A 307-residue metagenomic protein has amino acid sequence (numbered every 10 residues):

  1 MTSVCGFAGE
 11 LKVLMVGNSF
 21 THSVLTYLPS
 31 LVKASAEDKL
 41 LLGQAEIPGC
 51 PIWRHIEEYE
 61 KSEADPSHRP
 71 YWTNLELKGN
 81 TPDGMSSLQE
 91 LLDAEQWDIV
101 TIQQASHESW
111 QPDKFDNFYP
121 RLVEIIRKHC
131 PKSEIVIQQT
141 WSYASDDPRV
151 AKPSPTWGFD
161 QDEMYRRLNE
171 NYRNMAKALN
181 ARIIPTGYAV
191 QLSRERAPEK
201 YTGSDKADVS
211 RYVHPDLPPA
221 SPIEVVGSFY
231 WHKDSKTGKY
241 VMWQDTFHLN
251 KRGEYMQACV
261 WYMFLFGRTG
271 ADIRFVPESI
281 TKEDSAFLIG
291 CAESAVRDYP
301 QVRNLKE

Functional and structural regions predicted by a protein language model:
G6-E10: Boundary at the C-terminal end of the N-terminal hydrophobic targeting segment
K12-L14, H22-R121, I125, A144: Conserved SGNH/GDSL esterase-like catalytic core that processes O-acyl groups on lipids and polysaccharides
L14-V16, Q138: Short hydrophobic segments within beta-strands
H22-T26, K251-M263: A structural signal for well-ordered alpha-helical segments within the folded catalytic domains of diverse enzymes
L25, P29, K33, E37 (+7 more regions): Sec-exported extracytoplasmic/periplasmic mature domains
G84-K251, D272: Alpha-helical cap/lid subdomain in secreted, periplasmic, or secretory-pathway luminal O-acyl-processing enzymes
A271, F275-E307: A cross-kingdom marker for long, charged
